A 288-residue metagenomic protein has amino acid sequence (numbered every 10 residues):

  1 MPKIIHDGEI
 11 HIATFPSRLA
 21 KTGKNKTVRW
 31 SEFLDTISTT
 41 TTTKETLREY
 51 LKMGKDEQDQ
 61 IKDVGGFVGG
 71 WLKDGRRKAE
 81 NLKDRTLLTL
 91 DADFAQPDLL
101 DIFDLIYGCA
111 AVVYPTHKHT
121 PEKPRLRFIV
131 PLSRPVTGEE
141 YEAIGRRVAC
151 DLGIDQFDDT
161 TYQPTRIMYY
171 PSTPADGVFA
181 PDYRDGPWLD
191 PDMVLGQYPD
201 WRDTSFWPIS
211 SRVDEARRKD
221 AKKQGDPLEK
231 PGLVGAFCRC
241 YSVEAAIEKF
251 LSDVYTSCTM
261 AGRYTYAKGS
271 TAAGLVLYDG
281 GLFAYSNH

Functional and structural regions predicted by a protein language model:
M1-L126, P131-A143, R147, K222: Signature for HUH/AEP ssDNA processing cores
K3-H6, I12-A13, T27, F179-D185 (+2 more regions): Short, well-ordered strand-loop elements centered on a beta-strand within folded domains, enriched for acidic residues
K24-E32, D182, A273-D279: Short amphipathic beta-strand/extended segments with alternating polar/hydrophobic composition
F33, V194-S205: Ampiphathic alpha-helical segments that act as solvent-exposed interaction surfaces
R76-I106, H117-Q156, R166-Y169, T173-V178 (+1 more regions): Modules that initiate DNA replication and primer synthesis
D159-T160: C-terminal interaction surface of TIR/SEFIR-family domains
P171-P199: Mixed-charge intrinsically disordered linker/loop segments at interdomain junctions
